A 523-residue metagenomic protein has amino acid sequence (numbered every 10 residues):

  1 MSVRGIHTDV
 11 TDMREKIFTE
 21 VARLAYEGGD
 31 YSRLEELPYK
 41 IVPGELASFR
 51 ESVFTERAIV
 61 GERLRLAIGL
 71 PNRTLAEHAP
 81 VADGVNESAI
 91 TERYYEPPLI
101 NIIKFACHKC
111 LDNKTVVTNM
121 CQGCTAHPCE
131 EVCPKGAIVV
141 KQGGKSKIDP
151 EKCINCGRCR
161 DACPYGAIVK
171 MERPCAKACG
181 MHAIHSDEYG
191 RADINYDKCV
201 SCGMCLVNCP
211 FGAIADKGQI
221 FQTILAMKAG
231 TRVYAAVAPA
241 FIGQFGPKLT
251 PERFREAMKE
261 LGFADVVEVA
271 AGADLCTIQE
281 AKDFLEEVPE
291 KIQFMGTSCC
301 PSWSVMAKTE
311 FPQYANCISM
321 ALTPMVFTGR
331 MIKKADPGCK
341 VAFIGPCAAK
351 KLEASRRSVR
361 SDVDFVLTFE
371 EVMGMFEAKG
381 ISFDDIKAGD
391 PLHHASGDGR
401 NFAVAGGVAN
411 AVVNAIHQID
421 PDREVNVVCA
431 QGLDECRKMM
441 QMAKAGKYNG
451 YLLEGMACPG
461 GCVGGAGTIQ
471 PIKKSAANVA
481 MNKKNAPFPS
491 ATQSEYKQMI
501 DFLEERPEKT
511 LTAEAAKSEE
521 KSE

Functional and structural regions predicted by a protein language model:
M1-H78, D216-E523: Iron-sulfur-associated redox domains of electron-transfer enzymes in respiratory and anaerobic energy metabolism
L75-L99, Q222: Conserved oxyanion/phosphate-binding beta-strand-loop segments in alpha/beta enzyme cores
A89-T118, K135-G136: N-terminal [4Fe-4S]-dependent radical SAM core
H108-V116, V139-K147, S186, M204 (+3 more regions): Gly-rich Lys/Arg/Thr-decorated short loops/hinges at beta-loop-alpha junctions or inter-strand turns that position
K114-A126, K152, K198: N-terminal pre-triad scaffold of radical SAM enzymes
A126-P150, R158-N195, V200, M204-Q219 (+1 more regions): Iron-sulfur cluster-binding cysteine motifs and their immediate structural context in ferredoxin-like electron-transfer
